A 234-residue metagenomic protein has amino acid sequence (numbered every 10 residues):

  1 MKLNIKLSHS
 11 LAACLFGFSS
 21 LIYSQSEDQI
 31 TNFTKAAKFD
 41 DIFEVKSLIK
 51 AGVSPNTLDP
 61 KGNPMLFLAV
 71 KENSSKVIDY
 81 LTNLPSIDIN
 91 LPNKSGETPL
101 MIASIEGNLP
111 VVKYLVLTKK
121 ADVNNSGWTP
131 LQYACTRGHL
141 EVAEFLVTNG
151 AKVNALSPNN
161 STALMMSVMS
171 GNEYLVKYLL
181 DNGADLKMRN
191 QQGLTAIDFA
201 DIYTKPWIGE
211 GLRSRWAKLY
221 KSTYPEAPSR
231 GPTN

Functional and structural regions predicted by a protein language model:
S24-F33, N149, N182, Q191-N234: Ankyrin-repeat-protein effector appendages
Q25-P64, L68: N-terminal segments that cap or nucleate solenoid repeat domains
K35-D40, L68-S74, I102-N108, Y133-H139 (+2 more regions): Ankyrin repeat A-helix N-terminal signature
D41-I49, S74-N83, N108-L117, H139-V147 (+2 more regions): Ankyrin repeat structural motif
D59, N93, N124-G127, S157 (+1 more regions): Ankyrin repeat boundary/linker residues
